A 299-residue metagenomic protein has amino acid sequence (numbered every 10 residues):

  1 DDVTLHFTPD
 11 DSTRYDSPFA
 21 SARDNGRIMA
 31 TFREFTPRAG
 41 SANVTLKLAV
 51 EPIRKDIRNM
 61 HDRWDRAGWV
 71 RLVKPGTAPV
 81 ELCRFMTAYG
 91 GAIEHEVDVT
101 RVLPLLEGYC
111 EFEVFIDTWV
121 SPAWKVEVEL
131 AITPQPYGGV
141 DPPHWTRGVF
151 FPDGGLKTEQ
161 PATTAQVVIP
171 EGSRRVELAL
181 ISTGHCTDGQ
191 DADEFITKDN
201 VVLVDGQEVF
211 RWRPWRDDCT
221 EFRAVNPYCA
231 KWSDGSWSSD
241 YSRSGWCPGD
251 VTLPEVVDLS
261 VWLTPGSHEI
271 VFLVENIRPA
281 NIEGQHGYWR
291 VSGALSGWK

Functional and structural regions predicted by a protein language model:
D1-K299: Extracellular/secretory-pathway and virion-surface proteins
